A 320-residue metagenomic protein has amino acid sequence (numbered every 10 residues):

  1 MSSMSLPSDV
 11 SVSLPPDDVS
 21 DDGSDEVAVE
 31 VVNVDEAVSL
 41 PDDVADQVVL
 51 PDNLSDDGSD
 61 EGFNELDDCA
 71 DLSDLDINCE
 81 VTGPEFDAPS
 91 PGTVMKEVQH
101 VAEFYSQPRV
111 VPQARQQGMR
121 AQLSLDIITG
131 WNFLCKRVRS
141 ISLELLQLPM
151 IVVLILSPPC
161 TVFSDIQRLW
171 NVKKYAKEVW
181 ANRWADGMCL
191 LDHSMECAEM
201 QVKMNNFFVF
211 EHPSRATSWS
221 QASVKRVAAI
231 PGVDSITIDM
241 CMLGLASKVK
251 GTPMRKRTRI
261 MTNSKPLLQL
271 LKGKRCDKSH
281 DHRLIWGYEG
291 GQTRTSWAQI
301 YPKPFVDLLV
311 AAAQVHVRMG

Functional and structural regions predicted by a protein language model:
S2, V10, V19-V38, D43-V44 (+1 more regions): Conserved active-site and SAM-binding loop architecture of S-adenosyl-L-methionine-dependent nucleic-acid
P51: Alpha-helical and His/Cys-centered functional microenvironments
